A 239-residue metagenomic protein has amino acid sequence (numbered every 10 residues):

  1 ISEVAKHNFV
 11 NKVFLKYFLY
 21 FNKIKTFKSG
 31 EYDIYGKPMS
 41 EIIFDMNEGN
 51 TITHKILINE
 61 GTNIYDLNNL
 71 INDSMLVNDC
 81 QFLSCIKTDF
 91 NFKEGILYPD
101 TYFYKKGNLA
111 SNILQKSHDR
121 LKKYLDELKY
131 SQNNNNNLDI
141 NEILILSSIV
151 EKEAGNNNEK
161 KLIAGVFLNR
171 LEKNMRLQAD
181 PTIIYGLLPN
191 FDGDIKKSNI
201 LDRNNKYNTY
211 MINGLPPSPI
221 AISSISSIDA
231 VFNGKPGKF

Functional and structural regions predicted by a protein language model:
I1-L128: Signal peptide-directed extracytoplasmic domains
D73-V77, T88-F239: Bacterial extracytoplasmic/cell-wall-associated proteins, especially those involved in peptidoglycan
